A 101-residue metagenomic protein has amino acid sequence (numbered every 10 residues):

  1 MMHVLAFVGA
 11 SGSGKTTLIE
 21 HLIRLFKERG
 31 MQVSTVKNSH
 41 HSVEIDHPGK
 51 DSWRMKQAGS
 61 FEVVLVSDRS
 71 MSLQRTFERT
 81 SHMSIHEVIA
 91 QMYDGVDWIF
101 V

Functional and structural regions predicted by a protein language model:
M1, G59-S60, D94-G95: Short loop/turn elements that form and flank the Walker-type P-loop nucleotide-binding site in RecA-like NTPase cores
V4: Walker A (P-loop) ATP-phosphate-binding motif of ABC ATPase nucleotide-binding domains
F7: Hydrophobic anchor at the beta1->P-loop junction of P-loop NTPases
S11: The conserved Walker
K15: Conserved lysine of the Walker
L18-I19: Post-Walker A alpha-helix
I23-T80: N-terminal phosphate/diphosphate-binding loop that engages ATP/GTP or pyrophosphate donors across diverse enzyme folds
T76-V101: Phosphate-binding/switch loop-helix module in NTP-utilizing enzymes
